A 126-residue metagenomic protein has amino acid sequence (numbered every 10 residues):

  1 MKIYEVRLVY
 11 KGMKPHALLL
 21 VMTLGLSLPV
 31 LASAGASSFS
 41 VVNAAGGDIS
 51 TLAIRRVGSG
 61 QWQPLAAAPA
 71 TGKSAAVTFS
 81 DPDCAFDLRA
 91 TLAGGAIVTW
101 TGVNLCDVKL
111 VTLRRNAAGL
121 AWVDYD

Functional and structural regions predicted by a protein language model:
I3-L20: Bacterial N-terminal signal peptides that target proteins for export
Y4, K11, F86, V123-Y125: Intrinsic disorder/low-complexity signal
R7, K14, V30-A36: Compositionally biased, disordered extreme N-termini, encompassing classical targeting presequences
L19-P29: Bacterial N-terminal signal peptides
A32-F79, D83-C84, T91-D126: Intrinsically disordered, low-complexity segments enriched in small/polar residues
